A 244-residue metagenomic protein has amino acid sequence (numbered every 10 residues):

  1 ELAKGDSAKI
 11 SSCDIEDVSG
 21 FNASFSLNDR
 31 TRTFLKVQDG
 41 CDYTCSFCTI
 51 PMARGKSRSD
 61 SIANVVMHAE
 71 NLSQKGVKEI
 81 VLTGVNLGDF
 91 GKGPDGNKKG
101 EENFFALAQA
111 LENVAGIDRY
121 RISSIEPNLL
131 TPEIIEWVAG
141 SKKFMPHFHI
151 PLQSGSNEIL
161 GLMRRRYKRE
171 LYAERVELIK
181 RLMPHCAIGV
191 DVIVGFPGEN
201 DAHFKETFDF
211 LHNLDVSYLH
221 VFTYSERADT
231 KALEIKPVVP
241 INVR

Functional and structural regions predicted by a protein language model:
E1-F90, N103, E133, F148 (+3 more regions): Proteins enriched for Cys/Gly/acidic motifs involved in redox and nucleic-acid/cofactor modification
S7-A8, G116, K143, V216: Generic structural signal for secondary-structure transition and capping sites
S57, S61, G100, R164 (+3 more regions): Catalytic cores of large soluble enzymes that bind and process phosphate-bearing ligands
Q74-F204: Conserved SAM/AdoMet-binding glycine-rich loop
A173-G189, Y218, A228, P237-R244: C-terminal accessory region of radical SAM enzymes
